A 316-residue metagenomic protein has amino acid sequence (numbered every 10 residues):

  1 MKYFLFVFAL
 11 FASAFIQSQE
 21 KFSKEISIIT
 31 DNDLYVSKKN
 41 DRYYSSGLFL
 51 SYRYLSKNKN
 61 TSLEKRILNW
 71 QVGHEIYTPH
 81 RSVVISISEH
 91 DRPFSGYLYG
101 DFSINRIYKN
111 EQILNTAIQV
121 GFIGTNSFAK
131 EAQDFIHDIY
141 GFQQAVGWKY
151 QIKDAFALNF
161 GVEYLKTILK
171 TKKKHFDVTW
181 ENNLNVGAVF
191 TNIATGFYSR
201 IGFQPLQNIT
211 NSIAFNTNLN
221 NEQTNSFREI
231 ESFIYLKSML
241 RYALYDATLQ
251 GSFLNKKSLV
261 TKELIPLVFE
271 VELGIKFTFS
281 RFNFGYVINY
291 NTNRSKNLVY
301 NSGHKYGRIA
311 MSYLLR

Functional and structural regions predicted by a protein language model:
M1-S23, Y313-L315: Bacterial Sec-dependent N-terminal signal peptides
K21-T61: N-terminal ordered "arm"
K24-I28, L68-V72, L114-V120, F160 (+6 more regions): Transmembrane beta-strands of outer-membrane beta-barrel proteins
S37-Y43, K153, L184-A194, I265-L267 (+1 more regions): Solvent-exposed loop/turn segments connecting transmembrane beta-strands in outer-membrane beta-barrel proteins
S46-L55, F160-K166, I193-F203, V271-F277 (+1 more regions): Feature captures outer-membrane beta-barrel proteins of Gram-negative bacteria and organelles
L50-P79, F122, S280-N283: Glycine- and aromatic-enriched membrane insertion/assembly motifs of diderm outer-membrane and organelle channel
G73-D101, N105-Q223, Y245-E263, L314-R316: Outer-membrane pore/translocation modules
H80-R81, Q204-R316: Outer membrane beta-barrel transmembrane domains
